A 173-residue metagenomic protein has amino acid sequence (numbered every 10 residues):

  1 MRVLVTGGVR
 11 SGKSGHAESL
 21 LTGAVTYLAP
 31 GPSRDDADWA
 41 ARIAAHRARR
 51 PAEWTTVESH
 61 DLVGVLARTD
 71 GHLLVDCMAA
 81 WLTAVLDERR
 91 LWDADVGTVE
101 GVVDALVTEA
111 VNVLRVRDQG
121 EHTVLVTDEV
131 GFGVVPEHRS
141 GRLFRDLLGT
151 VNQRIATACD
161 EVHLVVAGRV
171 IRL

Functional and structural regions predicted by a protein language model:
R2-R68: Conserved P-loop
L4, L74, V124-V126: Structural motif
A17, H46, L74, D128 (+1 more regions): Residue-level signal for inorganic ion chemistry
A24-V25, L73, V162-L164: Short, well-ordered beta-strand core segments
P30-P32, C77, T127-E129: Short secondary-structure boundary segments
E53-A105: Helix-adjacent hinge/juxtasegments
V85-L173: Replace "adjacent to P-loop NTPase cores in ATP/GTP-dependent enzymes" with "adjacent to NTP-binding cores
